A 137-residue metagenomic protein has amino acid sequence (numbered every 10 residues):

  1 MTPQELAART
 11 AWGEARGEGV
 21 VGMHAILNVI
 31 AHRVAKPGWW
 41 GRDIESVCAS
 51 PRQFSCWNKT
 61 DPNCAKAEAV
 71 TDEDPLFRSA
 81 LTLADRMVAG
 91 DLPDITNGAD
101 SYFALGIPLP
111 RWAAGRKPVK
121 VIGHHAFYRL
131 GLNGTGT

Functional and structural regions predicted by a protein language model:
T2-T137: Bacterial extracytoplasmic/cell-wall-associated proteins, especially those involved in peptidoglycan
